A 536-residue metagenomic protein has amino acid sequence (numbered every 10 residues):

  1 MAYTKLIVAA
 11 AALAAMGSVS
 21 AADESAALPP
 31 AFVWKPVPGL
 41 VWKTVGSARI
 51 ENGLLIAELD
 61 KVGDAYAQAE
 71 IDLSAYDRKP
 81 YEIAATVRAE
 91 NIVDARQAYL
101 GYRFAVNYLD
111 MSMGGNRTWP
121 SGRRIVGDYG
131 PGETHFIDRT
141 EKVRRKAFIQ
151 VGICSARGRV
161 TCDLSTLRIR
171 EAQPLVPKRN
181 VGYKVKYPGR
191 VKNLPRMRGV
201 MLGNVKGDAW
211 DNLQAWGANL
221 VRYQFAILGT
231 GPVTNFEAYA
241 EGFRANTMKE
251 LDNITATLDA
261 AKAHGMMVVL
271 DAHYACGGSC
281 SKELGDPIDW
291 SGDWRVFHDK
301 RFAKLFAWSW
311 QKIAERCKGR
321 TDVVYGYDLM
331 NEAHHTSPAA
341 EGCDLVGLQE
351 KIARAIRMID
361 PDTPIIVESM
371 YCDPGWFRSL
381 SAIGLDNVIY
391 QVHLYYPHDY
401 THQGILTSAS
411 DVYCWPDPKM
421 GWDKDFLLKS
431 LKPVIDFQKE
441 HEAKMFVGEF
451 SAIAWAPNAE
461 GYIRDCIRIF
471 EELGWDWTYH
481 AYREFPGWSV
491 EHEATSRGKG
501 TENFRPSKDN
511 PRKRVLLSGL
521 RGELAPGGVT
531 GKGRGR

Functional and structural regions predicted by a protein language model:
M1-I7: Bacterial N-terminal signal peptides that target proteins for export
I7-A15: Bacterial N-terminal signal peptides
A14-M16, A22-K184: Extracellular and organelle-lumenal recognition/adhesion modules and their flexible linkers in secreted
A85-A89, V106-Y108, T140, I153-S155 (+5 more regions): Short beta-strand segments enriched in hydrophobic/aromatic residues within well-folded beta-rich domains
P177-G182, P457-R536: Aromatic-rich peripheral "rim/lid" segments of glycoside hydrolase catalytic domains that contact and position glycan
G182-P364, S369-F377, N387, P486 (+3 more regions): Active-site mouth of glycoside hydrolases
F236-Y239, E283-P287, S381, G461-I463 (+1 more regions): Short low-complexity, flexible loop/linker segments enriched in glycine and/or proline with clustered acidic
W308-Q311, E315-Y325, E332-W475, T495-P506: Extracellular glycoside hydrolase catalytic/binding regions
